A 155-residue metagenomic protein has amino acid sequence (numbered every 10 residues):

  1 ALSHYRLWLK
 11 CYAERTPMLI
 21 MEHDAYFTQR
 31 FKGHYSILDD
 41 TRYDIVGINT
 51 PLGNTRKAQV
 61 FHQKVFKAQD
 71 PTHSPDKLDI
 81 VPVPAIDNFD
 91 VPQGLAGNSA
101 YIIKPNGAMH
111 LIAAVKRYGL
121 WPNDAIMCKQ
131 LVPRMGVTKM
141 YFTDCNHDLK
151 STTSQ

Functional and structural regions predicted by a protein language model:
A1-M21, A25-Q155: An acidic/histidine-cluster motif and surrounding catalytic segment that typifies divalent-metal-assisted enzyme active
